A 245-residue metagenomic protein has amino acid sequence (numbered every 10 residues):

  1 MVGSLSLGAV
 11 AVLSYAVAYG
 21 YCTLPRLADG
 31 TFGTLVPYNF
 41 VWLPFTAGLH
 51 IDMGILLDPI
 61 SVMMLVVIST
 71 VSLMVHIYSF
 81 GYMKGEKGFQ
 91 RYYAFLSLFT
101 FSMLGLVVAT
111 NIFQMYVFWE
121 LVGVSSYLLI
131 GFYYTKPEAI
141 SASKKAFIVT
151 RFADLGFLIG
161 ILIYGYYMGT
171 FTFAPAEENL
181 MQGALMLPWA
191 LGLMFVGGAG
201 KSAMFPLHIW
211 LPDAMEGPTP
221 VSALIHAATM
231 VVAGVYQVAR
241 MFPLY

Functional and structural regions predicted by a protein language model:
M1-Y245: ...captures the hydrophobic TM-helix bundle architecture rather than a specific catalytic motif, and can also fire on
